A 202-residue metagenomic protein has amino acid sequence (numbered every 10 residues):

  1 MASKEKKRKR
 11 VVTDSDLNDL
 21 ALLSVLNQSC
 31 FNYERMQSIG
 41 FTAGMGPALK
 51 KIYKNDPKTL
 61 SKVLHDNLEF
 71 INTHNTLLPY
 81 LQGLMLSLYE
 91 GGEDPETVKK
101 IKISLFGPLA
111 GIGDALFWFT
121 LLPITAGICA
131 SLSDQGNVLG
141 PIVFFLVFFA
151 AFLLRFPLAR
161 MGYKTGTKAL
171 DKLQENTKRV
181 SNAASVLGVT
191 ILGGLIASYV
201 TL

Functional and structural regions predicted by a protein language model:
M1-T97: Soluble N-terminal domains of membrane-associated systems
D19-L20, L78, D94-S104, F117-L121 (+3 more regions): Hydrophobic transmembrane alpha-helix bundles
Q28-A43, S104-W118, L146-V147: Alpha-helical transmembrane segments of integral membrane proteins, especially early/N-terminal helices
N67-H74, L105-F119, N176-L187: Loop-to-transmembrane-helix entry motif
Y80, L86, F117-I128, G188-I196: Hydrophobic alpha-helical transmembrane segments of multi-pass integral membrane proteins
M85-G107, A169-V180: Short membrane-interface loop/juxtamembrane segments of multi-pass integral membrane proteins
K100-S133, I142: Transmembrane alpha-helical segments and their cytosolic interface motifs in multi-pass membrane proteins
Q135-L202: Membrane-embedded alpha-helical modules
